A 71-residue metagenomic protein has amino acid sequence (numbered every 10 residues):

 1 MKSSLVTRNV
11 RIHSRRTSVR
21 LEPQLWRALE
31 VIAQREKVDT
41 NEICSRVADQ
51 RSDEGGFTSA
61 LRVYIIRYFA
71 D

Functional and structural regions predicted by a protein language model:
K2-R20: Short Lys/Arg-rich basic patches
N9-R11, R46, G56: Residue-level preference for alpha-helix termini and adjacent loops
S14, A33, R51-E54: Flexible interhelical turns and helix-capping residues at alpha-helix boundaries within structured domains
S18-V19, T40, E54-T58: Alpha-helix N-cap/helix-initiation sites
R20, L29, D71: Short acidic, gly/pro-rich beta-turn/loop elements at beta-sheet edges and active-site/ligand-binding grooves
Q24-E42, R46-D49: Surface-exposed, Lys/Arg-rich phosphate-binding patches that contact polyanionic backbones
S52-D71: C-terminal structural segments of small proteins and small subunits
